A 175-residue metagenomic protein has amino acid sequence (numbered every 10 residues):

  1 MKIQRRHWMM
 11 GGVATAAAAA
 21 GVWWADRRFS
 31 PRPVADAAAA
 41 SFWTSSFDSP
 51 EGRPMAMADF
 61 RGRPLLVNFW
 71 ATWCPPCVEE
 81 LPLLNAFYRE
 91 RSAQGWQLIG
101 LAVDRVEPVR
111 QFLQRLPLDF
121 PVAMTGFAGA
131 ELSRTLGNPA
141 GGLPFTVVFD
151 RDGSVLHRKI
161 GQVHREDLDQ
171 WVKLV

Functional and structural regions predicted by a protein language model:
M1-T44: N-terminal targeting signals for export/organelle localization
T44-P64: A short beta-strand-turn-helix
R61-R63, A93, D119: Active-site acidic short loop of glycosyltransferases
P64-L65, P144: Alpha/beta-hydrolase fold active-site loops
N68-C74, V103: Aromatic-flanked redox-active Cys/Sec active sites in thiol-based oxidoreductases, especially the WC-centered
T72-E79, F145: C-type cytochrome heme c attachment motif
V78-P117, F127-S133: Structural microenvironment flanking redox-active thiols in thiol-disulfide oxidoreductases
R115-L118, G126-K173: Thiol/disulfide oxidoreductase modules built on the thioredoxin-like
